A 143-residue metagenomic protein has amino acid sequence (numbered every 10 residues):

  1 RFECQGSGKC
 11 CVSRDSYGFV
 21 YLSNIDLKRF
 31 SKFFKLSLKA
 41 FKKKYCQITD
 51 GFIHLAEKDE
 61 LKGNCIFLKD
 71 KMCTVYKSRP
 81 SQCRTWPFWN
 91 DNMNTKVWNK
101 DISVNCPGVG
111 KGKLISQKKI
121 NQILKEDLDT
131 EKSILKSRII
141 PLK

Functional and structural regions predicted by a protein language model:
R1-K143: Short loop/turn segments that flank or connect secondary-structure elements
